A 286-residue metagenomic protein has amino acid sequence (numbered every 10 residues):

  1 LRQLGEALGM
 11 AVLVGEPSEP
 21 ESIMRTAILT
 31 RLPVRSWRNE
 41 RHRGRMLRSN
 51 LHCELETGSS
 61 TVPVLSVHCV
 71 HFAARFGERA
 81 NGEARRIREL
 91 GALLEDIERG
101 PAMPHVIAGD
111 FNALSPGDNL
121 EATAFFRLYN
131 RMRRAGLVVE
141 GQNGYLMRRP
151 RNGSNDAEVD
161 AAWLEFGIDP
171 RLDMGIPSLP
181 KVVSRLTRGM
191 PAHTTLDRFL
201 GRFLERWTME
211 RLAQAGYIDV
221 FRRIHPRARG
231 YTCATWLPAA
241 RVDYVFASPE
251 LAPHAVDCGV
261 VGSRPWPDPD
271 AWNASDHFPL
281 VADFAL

Functional and structural regions predicted by a protein language model:
L1-G77, G82, G259-V260: Structured beta-strand-rich core segments of catalytic domains in phosphoester-bond hydrolases
Q3, R88-A92, R211: Alpha-helical elements of Rossmann-like donor-binding domains used by nucleotide-donor carbohydrate transfer enzymes
L13-E16, V106-D110, D219-R222: Active-site neighborhood of phospho(di)ester-bond hydrolases with catalytic His/Asp-centered motifs
E19-I23, A74-R79, N112-D118, A228-R229 (+1 more regions): Active-site environment of divalent metal-dependent phosphoester hydrolases
V34, N39-E40, E54, E98-A102 (+1 more regions): Metal-dependent phosphoester-hydrolase catalytic domains
R45-L47, G82-A92, L200-E205, L237-P238 (+1 more regions): Soluble or luminal CAZymes and related metallo-dependent hydrolases
V64, R86-F111: His/acidic metal-ligating clusters that form di-metal
F72, D110-F111, F278: Active-site metal-binding loops of divalent metal-dependent hydrolases
